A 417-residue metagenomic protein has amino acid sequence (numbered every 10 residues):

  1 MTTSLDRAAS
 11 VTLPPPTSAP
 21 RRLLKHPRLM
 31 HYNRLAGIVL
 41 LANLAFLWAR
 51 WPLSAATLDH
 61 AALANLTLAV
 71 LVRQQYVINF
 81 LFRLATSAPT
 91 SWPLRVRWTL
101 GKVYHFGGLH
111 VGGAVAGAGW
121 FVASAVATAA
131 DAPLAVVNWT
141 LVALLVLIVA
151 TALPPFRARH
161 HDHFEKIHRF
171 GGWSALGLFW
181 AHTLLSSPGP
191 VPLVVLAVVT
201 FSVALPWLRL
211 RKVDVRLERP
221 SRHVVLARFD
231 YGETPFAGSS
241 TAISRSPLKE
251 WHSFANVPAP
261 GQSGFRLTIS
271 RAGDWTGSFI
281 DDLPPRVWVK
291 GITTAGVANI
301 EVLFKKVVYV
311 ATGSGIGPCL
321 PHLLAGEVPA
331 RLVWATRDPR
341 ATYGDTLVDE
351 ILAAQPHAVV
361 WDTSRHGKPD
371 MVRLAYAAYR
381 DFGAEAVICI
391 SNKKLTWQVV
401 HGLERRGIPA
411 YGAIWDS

Functional and structural regions predicted by a protein language model:
M1-S417: FNR-like FAD-binding dehydrogenase module
